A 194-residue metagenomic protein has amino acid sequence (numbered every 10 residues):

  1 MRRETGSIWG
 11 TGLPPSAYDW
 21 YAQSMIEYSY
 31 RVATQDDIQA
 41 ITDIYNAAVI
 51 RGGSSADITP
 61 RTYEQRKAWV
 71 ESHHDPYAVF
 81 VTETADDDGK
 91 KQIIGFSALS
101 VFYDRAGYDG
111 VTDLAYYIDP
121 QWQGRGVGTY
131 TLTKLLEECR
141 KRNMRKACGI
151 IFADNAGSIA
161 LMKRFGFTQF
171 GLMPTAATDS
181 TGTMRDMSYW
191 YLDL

Functional and structural regions predicted by a protein language model:
S29-I41: A short beta-loop-alpha structural element at the N-terminal edge of CoA-dependent acyl/N-acetyltransferase catalytic
T42-W69: Conserved GNAT-fold acetyl-CoA-binding loop/helix
T59-Q121, L132, D193: Acetyl-CoA-dependent GNAT
A98-V101, A106, C148-I151, T168-R185: Conserved catalytic-core motifs of GNAT/GCN5-like acyltransferases
Y116-Q121, R125, E137, A153-D154: Active-site acidic-Proline motif in GNAT/NAT acetyltransferases
G124-K141, A160-R164: Conserved acetyl-CoA-binding loop-helix of GNAT-fold acetyltransferases
C139-I151: Conserved GNAT acetyl-CoA-binding A-motif
G149-I159: Conserved beta-strand-loop-alpha-helix junction that forms the acyl-donor binding cleft
